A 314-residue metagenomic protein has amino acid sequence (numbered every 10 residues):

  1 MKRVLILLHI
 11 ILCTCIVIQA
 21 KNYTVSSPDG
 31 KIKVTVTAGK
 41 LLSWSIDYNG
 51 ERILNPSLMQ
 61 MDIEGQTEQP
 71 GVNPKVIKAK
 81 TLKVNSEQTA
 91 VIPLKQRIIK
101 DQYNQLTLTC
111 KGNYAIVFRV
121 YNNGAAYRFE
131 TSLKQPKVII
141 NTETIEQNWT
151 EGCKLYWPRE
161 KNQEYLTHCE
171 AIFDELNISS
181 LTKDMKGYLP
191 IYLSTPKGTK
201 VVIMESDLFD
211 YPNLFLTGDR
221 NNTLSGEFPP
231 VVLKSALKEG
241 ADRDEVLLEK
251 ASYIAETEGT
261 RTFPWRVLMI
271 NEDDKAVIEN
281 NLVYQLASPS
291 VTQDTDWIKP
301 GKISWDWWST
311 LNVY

Functional and structural regions predicted by a protein language model:
M1-N22: Bacterial Sec-dependent N-terminal signal peptides
I11-C15, F129, S309-Y314: Proteins with a high burden of low-complexity, intrinsically disordered sequence enriched in S/T/G/P/A and R, requiring
Y23-I278: N-terminal accessory beta-strand-rich subdomains and adjacent acidic, glycine-rich linkers that precede catalytic cores
I254-V313: An acidic-aromatic substrate-binding cleft motif
